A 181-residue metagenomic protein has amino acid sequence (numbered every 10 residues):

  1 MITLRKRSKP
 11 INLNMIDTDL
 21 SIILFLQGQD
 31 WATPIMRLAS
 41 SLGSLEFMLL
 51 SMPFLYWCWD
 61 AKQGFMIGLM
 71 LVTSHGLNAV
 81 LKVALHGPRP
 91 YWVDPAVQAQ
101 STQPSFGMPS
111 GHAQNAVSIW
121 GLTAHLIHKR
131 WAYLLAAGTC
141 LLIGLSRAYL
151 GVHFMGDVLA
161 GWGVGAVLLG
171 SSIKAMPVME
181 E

Functional and structural regions predicted by a protein language model:
M1-F47, A79-S105: N-terminal transmembrane-helix/juxtamembrane module of multi-pass inner/ER membrane proteins
L24, F65-M66: Residue-level detector of alpha-helix boundaries and kinks
S51-M52, W57, F65, H75 (+1 more regions): Membrane-embedded catalytic cores of phosphoryl/pyrophosphoryl-handling enzymes
M66-L81: N-terminal signal-anchor transmembrane alpha helix
